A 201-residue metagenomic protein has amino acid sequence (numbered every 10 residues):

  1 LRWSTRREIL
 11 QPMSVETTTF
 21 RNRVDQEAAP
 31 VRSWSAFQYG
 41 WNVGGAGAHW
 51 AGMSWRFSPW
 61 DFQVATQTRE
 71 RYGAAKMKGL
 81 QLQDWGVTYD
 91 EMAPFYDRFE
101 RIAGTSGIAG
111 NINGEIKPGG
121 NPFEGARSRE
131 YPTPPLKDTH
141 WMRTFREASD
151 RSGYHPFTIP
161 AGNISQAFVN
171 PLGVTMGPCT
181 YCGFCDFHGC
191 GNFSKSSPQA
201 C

Functional and structural regions predicted by a protein language model:
L1-A75, Q81-R98: N-terminal glycine-rich phosphate/pyrophosphate-binding loop and immediately adjacent elements
T5-E8, Y131-D138: Cofactor-pocket helix-loop regions in the catalytic cores of large enzyme subunits
A29-S35, G40, A109-N111, G153-N163: A short alpha-helix-loop-beta-strand transition element characteristic of N-terminal alpha/beta dinucleotide-binding
F57, D61, Y96-G110, S149-P156: A generic secondary-structure signal for well-formed alpha-helical elements
Y72-T133: N-terminal leader/propeptide and maturation segments of large enzyme subunits in energy/redox metabolism and hydrolases
S106-K117, I159-I164, S194-P198: Short coil/turn segments at secondary-structure boundaries
L136-L172: Carboxylate/His-rich catalytic cores and anion/metal-binding grooves
H140-R151, G173-C201: Helical element adjacent to the flavin cofactor pocket in flavoenzyme catalytic cores
